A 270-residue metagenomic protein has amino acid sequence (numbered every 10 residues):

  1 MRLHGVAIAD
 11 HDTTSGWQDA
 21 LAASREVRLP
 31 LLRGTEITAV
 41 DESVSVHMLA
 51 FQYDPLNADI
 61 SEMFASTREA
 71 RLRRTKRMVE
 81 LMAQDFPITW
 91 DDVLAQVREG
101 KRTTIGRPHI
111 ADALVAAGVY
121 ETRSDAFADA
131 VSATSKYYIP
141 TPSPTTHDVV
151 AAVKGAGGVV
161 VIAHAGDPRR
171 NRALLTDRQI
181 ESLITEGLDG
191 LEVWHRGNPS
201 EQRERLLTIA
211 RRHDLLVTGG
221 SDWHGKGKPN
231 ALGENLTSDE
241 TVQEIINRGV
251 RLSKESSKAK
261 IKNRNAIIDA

Functional and structural regions predicted by a protein language model:
M1-V44, V131-S132, P144-K228, T237 (+1 more regions): An N-terminally biased module of ancient metal coordination in phosphate/nucleic-acid-related enzymes
T14, G100-P108, S200: An alpha-helix initiation/capping motif
D19, R77, L81, H109 (+1 more regions): Alpha-helical scaffold segments in soluble metabolic enzymes
G34-T38, V93-R98: Short, glycine/charge-rich beta-strand/loop segments that flank catalytic centers and engage negatively charged groups
V40-L72, V93, D112-S135, G233-S253: Active-site gating loops and adjacent loop-to-helix segments of metal-dependent hydrolytic enzymes
E69-V97: Conserved phosphoryl-transfer catalytic core
R102-A165: Conserved acidic, metal-coordinating active-site core of Asp-based, Mg2+-dependent phosphoryl-transfer enzymes
S256-A270: Short, basic, low-complexity termini and linkers enriched in Ser/Thr/Gly/Pro that act as targeting/leader peptides
